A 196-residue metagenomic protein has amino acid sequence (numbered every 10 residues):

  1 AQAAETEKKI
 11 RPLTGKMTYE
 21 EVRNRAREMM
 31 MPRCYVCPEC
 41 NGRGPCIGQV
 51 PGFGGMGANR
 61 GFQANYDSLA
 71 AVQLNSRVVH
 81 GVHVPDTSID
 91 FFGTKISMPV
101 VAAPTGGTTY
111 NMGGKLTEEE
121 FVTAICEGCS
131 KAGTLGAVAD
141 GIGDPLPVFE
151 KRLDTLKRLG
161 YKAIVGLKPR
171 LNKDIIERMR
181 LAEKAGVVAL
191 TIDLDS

Functional and structural regions predicted by a protein language model:
E5-S97: An N-cap/entry alpha-helix motif that binds or orients negatively charged groups
M56-A64, E120, K173, E177: Conserved active-site and cofactor/substrate-binding residues in soluble primary-metabolism enzymes
T87, V100-A103, T134-D140, Y161-L167 (+1 more regions): Hydrophobic faces of well-ordered beta-strands that scaffold small-molecule active sites in alpha/beta enzyme cores
F91-K95, C126, S130-K131, E150-G160 (+1 more regions): Acidic (Asp/Glu)-rich catalytic clusters
V101-E118, A163-K173: Active-site mouth loops of central-metabolism enzymes
G106, S130-E150, V165-N172: Active-site beta->alpha loop and helix N-cap motifs at the rims of alpha/beta catalytic domains
E118-E119, I142-L156, R170-R178, S196: Active-site-adjacent beta->alpha loops and helix N-cap segments on the catalytic face of soluble alpha/beta enzymes
C126-E127, R170-S196: Alpha/beta enzyme core
